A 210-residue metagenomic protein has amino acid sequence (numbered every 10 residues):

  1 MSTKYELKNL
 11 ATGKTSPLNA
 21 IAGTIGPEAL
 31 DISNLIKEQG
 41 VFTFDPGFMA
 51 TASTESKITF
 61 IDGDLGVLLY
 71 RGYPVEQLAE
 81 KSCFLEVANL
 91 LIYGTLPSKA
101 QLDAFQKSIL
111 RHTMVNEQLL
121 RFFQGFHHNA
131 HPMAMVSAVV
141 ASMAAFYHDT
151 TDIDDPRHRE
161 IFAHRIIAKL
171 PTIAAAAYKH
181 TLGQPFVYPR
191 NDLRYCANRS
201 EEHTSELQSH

Functional and structural regions predicted by a protein language model:
S2-S205: Hydrophobic alpha-helical bundle cores within soluble ligand-binding/oligomerization subdomains
E206-H210: Positively charged, low-complexity/disordered segments
